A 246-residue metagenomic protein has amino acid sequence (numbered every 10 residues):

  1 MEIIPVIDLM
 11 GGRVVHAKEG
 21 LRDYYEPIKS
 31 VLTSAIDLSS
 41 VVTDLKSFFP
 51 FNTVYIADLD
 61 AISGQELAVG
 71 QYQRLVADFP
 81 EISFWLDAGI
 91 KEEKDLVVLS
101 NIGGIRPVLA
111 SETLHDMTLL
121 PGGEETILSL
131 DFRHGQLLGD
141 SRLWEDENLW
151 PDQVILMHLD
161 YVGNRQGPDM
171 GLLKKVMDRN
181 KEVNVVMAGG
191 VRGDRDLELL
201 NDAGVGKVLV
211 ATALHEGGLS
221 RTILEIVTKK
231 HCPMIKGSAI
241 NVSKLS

Functional and structural regions predicted by a protein language model:
E2-L9, V54-I56, F84-A88, P107-L109 (+5 more regions): Hydrophobic faces of well-ordered beta-strands that scaffold small-molecule active sites in alpha/beta enzyme cores
I7-K29, K94-N164: Conserved anion-binding
L21-T43: Short catalytic helix/loop segments, enriched in acidic residues and glycine and frequently bearing histidine
S47-I102, M170: N-terminal active-site wall of soluble small-molecule enzyme domains
L67-R74, G139-E145, Q166-K175: Charged helix-capping and loop-helix junction motifs
F84-G103, G171-K181, V185-K207: Catalytic cores of alpha/beta
I102-L119, H158-G163, G190-G193, A203-I223: Glycine-rich phosphate-binding active-site loops on the catalytic face of alpha/beta enzymes
T118-G122, T126-L128, N201-D202, K207-G237 (+1 more regions): C-terminal helical cap(s) of enzyme catalytic domains, especially alpha/beta-barrels
